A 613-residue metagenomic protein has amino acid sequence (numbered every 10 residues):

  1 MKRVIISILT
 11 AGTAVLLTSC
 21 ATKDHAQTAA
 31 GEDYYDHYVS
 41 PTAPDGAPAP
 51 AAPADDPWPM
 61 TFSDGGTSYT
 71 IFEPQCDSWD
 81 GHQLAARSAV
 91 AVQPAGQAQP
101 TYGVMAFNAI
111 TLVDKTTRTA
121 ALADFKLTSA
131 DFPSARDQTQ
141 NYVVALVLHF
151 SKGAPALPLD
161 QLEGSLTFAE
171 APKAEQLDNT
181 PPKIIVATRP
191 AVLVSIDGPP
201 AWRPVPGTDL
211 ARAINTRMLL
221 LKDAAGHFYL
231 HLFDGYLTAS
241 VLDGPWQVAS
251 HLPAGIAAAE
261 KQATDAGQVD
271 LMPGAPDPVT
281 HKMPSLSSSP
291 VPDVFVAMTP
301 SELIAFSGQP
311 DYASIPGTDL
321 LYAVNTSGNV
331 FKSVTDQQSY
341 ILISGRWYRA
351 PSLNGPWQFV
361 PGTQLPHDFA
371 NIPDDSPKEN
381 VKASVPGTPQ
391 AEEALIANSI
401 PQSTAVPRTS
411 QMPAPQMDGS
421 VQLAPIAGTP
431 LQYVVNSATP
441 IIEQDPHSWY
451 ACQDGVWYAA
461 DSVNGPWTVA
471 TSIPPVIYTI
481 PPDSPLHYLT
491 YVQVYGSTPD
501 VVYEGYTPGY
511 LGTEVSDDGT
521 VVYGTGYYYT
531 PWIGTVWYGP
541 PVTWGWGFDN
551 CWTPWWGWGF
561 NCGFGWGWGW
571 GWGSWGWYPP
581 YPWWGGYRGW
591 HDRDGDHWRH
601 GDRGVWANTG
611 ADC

Functional and structural regions predicted by a protein language model:
M1-I8: Bacterial N-terminal signal peptides that target proteins for export
T18-S19: C-terminal motif of bacterial Sec signal peptides marking the signal peptidase cleavage site
D24-Y35: Short, low-complexity, disordered segments immediately C-terminal to signal peptides in bacterial exported proteins
Y38-P41, P50-A174: Extracellular/lumenal and peripheral-membrane lipid-interaction modules
V113-A154, V248-A266, F359-S376, A470-Y488: An exposed acidic His-Trp-rich patch
T119-A121, F228-E260, Y340-N371, C452-T479: Extended intrinsically disordered, low-complexity coil regions enriched in Ser, Thr, Gly, Ala and often Pro
I185-A224, F295-T335, E379, Q411-D445 (+2 more regions): Short, flexible domain-boundary/linker segments around small modular repeats
A258, G274-M283, V291, H367-D374 (+5 more regions): Low-complexity, repeat-rich tail regions
